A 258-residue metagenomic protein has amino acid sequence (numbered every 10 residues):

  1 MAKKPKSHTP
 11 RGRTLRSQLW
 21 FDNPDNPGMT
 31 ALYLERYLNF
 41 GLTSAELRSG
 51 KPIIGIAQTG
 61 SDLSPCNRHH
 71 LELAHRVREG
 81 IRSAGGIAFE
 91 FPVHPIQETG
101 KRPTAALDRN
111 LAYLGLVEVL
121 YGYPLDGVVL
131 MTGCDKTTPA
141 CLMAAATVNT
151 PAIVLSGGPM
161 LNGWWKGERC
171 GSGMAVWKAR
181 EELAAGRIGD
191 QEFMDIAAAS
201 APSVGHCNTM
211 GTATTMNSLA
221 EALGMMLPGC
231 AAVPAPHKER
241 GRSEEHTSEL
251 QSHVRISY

Functional and structural regions predicted by a protein language model:
A2-K3, P10, R78-I81, M174-W177: Ligand-binding pocket scaffold of soluble enzyme catalytic domains
A2-R48: N-terminal amphipathic/basic leader segments beginning at the initiator methionine
R11-P24, I54-S61, F91-P103, L120 (+4 more regions): Gly-rich Lys/Arg/Thr-decorated short loops/hinges at beta-loop-alpha junctions or inter-strand turns that position
E46-S156: Long, structured ligand/cofactor-binding scaffold of large enzymes
P95, P159, V254: Residue-level detector of flexible, active-site-proximal loop/helix-junction positions within diverse enzyme catalytic
A106-E244, S248: Active-site cavity-forming subdomains of large catalytic enzyme subunits
E245-Y258: Single conserved hydrophobic/aromatic residue that forms the stacking wall/gate of nucleotide- or nucleobase-binding
